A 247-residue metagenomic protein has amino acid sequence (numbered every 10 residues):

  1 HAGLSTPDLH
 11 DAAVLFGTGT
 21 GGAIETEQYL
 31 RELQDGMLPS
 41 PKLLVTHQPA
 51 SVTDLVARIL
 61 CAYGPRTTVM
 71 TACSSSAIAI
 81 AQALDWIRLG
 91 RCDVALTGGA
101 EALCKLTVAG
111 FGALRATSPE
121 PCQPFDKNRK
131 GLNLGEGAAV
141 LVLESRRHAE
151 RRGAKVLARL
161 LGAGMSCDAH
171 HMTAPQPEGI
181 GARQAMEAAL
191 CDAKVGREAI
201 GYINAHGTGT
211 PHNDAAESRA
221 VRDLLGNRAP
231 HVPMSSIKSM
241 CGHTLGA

Functional and structural regions predicted by a protein language model:
H1-A2, V52, A79, E144-R146 (+3 more regions): Short, well-ordered amphipathic alpha-helical segments that serve as non-catalytic structural scaffolds within diverse
H1-L15, G22, A185, A189-R197: Conserved active-site "lid/cap" helical segment
L9-F16, T67-T71, A95-A100, K155-A163 (+2 more regions): Beta-strand segments within the central parallel beta-sheet cores of soluble alpha/beta enzyme folds
V14, V56, S76, A83 (+6 more regions): Conserved small-residue
T18-T20, A100-C104, R129, A138 (+4 more regions): Glycine-rich beta-alpha junction loops
G21-Q82, R91, T107-L134, R219-A247: Conserved catalytic cysteine-centered active-site region of acyl-thioester-dependent Claisen-condensing enzymes
P121-V195, G201-Y202: Condensing-enzyme catalytic core mediating Claisen C-C bond formation in acyl metabolism
H170-G179, T208-L225, T244-A247: Short glycine/threonine-rich loop-to-helix capping motif typified by GTGT followed within a few residues by an Asp-Pro
